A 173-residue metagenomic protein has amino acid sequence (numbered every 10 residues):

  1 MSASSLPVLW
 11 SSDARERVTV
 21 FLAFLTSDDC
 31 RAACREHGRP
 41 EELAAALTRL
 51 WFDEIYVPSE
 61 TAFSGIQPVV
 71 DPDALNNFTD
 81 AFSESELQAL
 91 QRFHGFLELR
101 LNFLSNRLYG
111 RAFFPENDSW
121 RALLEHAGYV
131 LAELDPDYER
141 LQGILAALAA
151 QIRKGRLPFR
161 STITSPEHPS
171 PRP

Functional and structural regions predicted by a protein language model:
M1-Q67: Short terminal alpha-helical segments
S2, L6-A14, E139-A150, G155: Eukaryote-skewed repeat-based solenoidal scaffolds used as protein-protein interaction platforms, primarily
W51-E60, L97-S105, D135, R153-L157: Short alpha-helix boundary/capping elements
G65-R140, A147-A149: Amphipathic protein-protein interaction modules
R121-A122, A150-S161: Eukaryote-specific, cytoplasm-facing alpha-helical/coiled-coil scaffolding segments in long proteins
F159-P169: Extended helix-rich, non-globular scaffold segments
R172-P173: Conserved mid-sequence domains
